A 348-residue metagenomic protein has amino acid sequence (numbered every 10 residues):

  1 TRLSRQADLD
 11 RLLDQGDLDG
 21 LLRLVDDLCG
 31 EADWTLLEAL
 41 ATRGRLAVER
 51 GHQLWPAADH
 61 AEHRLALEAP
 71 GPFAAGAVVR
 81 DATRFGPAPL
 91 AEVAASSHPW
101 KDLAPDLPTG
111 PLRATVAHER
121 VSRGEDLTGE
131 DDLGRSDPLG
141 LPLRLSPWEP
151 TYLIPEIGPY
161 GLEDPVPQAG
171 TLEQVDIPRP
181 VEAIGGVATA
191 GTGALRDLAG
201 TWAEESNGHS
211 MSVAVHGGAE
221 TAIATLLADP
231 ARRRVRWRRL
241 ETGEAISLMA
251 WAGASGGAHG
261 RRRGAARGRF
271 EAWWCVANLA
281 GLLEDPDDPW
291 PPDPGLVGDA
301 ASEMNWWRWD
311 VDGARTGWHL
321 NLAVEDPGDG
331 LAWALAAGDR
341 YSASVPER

Functional and structural regions predicted by a protein language model:
T1-A117: An N-terminal, globular interaction/scaffold subdomain
H63-E205: Internal, hydrophobic cores of structured domains that mediate oligomerization or house catalytic pockets within large
L172-R315: Long, positively charged binding patches that form subdomain-scale interaction surfaces for polyanionic ligands
R315-L322: Short, surface-exposed coil-to-beta transition loops
D326-G330: Short acidic-glycine loop/turn motifs at beta-strand connectors
W333-A334: Short, surface-exposed terminal/edge motifs of secreted or surface/virion proteins that either
A337-A343: Short, solvent-exposed aromatic-acidic interface loops
V345-R348: Short, cationic low-complexity segments
